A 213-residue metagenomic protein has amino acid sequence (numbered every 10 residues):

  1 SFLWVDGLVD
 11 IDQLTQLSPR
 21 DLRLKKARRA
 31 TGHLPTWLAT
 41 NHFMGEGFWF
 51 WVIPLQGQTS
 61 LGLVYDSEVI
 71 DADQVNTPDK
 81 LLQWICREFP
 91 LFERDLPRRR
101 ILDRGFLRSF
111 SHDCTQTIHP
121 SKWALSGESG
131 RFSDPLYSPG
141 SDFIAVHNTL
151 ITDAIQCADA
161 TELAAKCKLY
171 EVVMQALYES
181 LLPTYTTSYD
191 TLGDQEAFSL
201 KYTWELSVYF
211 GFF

Functional and structural regions predicted by a protein language model:
S1-P35: Central beta-strand plus flanking loop segment that forms part of the substrate or channel wall within the catalytic
G7-D10, F89, D159, D194-Q195: Short, solvent-exposed helix-helix connector turns and helix-capping sites enriched in acidic/polar residues
T40, M44-F48, Q56, D66-Y185 (+1 more regions): FAD/FMN-dependent oxidoreductases across multiple families
T59-S60: Hydrophobic residues embedded in beta-strands of well-ordered beta-sheets
G193-F213: C-terminal auxiliary extensions adjacent to catalytic cores
